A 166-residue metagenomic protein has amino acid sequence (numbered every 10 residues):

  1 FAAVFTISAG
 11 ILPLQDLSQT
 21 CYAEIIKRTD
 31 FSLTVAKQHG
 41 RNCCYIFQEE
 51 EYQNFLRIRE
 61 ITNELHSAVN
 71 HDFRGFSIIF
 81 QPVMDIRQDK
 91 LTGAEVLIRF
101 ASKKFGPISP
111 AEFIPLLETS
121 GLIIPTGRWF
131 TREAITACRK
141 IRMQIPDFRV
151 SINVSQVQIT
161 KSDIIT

Functional and structural regions predicted by a protein language model:
F1-R59, F148: Cyclic-dinucleotide signaling modules
T6, P13, L17, C44 (+3 more regions): Catalytic core of bacterial c-di-GMP phosphodiesterases, primarily the EAL and HD-GYP domains, capturing alpha-helical
P13, N54-L116, N153: Active-site core of bacterial EAL-family cyclic-dinucleotide phosphodiesterase domains
K27, F31, E60-S67, R132 (+2 more regions): Generic recognition of well-ordered alpha-helical segments within structured catalytic/regulatory domains
D30, T34, A111-P115, I124: Conserved long alpha-helical elements within nucleotide-processing catalytic cores of c-di-GMP signaling and class III
F31-T34, Q38, S67, R139-M143: Regular, well-ordered alpha-helical segments
G40, D72-F73, I145: A structural signal for short coil/turn segments at secondary-structure junctions
